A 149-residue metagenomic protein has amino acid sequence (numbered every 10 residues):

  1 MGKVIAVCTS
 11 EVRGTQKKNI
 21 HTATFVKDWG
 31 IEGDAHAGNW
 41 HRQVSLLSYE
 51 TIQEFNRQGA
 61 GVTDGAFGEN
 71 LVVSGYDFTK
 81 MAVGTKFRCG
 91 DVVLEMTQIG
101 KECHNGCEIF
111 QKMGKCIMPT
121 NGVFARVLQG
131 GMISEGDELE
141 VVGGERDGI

Functional and structural regions predicted by a protein language model:
M1-I149: Metal-cofactor-dependent catalytic cores
